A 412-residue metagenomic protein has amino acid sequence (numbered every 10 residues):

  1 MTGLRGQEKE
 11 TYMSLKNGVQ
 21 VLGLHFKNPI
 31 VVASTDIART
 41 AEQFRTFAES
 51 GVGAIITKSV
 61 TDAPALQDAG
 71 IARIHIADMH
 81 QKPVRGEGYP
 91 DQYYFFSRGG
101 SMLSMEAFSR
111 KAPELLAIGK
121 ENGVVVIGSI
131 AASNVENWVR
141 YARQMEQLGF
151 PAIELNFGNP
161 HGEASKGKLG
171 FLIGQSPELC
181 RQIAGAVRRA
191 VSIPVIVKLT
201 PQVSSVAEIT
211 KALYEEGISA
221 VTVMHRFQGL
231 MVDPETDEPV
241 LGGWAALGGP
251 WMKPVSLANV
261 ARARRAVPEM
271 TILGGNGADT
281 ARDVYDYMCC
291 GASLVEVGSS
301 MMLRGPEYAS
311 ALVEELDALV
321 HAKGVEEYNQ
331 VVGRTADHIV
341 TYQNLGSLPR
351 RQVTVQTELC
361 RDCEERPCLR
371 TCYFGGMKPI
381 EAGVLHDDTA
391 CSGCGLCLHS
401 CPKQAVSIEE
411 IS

Functional and structural regions predicted by a protein language model:
Y12-Q20, T40-K120: Glycine-rich, positively charged N-terminal anion/phosphate-binding segment
I30-A33, I55-T57, V126-G128, I153-L155 (+5 more regions): Hydrophobic faces of well-ordered beta-strands that scaffold small-molecule active sites in alpha/beta enzyme cores
E49-S50, S133-L273, Y285, R370: Alpha/beta enzyme core
T57-D62, G158-H161, V223-F227, G277-A278 (+1 more regions): Glycine-rich phosphate-binding active-site loops on the catalytic face of alpha/beta enzymes
Q67-H80, V232-W244, M302-G324: C-terminal helical cap(s) of enzyme catalytic domains, especially alpha/beta-barrels
D78-G88, K253, E314-C368, G375 (+1 more regions): Extended, intrinsically disordered, low-complexity segments
K82-G174: Active-site beta->alpha loop and helix N-cap motifs at the rims of alpha/beta catalytic domains
Y287, E365-L385, L396-I411: Iron-sulfur cluster-binding cysteine motifs and their immediate structural context in ferredoxin-like electron-transfer
